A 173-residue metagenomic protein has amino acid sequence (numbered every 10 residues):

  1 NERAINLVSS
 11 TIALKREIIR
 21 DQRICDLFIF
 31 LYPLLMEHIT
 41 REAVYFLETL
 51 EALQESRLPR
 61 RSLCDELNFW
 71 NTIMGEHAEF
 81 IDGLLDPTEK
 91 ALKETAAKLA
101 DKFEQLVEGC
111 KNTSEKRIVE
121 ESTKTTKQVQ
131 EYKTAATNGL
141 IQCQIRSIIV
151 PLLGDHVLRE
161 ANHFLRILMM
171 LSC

Functional and structural regions predicted by a protein language model:
N1-C173: Surface-exposed peri-terminal alpha-helical interaction modules
